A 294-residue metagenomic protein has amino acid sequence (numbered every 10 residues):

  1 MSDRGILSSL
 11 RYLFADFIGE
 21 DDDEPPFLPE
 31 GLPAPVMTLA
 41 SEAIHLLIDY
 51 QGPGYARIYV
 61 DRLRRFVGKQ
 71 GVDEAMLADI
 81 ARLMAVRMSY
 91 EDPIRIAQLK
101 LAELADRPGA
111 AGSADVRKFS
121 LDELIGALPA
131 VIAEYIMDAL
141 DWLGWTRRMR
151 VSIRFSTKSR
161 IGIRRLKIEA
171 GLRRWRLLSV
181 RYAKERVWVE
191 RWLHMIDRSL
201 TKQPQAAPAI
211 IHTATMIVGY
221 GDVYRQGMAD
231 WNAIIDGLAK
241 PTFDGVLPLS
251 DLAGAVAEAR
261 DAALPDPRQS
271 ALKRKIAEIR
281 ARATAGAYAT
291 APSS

Functional and structural regions predicted by a protein language model:
M1-S294: Active-site loops and adjacent core secondary-structure elements that bind or stabilize anionic groups
